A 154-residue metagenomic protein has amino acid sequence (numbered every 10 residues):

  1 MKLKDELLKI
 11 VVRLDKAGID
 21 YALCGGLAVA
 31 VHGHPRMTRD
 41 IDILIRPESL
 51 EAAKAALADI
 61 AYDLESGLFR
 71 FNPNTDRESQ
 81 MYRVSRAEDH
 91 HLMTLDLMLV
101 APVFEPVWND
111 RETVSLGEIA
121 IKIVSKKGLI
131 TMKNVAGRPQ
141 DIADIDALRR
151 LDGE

Functional and structural regions predicted by a protein language model:
M1-E154: Compositionally biased terminal segments of proteins
